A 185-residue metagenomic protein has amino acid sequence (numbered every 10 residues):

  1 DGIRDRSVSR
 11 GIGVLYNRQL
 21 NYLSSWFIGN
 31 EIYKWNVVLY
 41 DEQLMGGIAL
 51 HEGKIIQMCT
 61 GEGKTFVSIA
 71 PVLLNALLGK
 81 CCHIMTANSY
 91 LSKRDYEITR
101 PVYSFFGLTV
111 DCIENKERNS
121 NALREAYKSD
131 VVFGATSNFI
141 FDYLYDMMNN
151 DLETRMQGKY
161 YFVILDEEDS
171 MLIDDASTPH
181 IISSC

Functional and structural regions predicted by a protein language model:
D1-D5, S9-Y16: Short, small-residue-biased leader/transition segments that mark boundaries at the very start of proteins
R18-C185: Conserved P-loop NTPase motor core
